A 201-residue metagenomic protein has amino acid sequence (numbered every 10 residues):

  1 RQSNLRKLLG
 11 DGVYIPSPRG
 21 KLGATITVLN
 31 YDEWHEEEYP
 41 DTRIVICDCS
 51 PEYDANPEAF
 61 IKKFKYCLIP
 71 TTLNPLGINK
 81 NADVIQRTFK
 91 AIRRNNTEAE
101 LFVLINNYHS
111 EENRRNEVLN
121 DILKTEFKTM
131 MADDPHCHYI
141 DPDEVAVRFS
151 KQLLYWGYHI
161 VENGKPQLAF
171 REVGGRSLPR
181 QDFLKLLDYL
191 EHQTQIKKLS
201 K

Functional and structural regions predicted by a protein language model:
R1-V28, I44: Walker A/P-loop NTP-binding active-site region of P-loop NTPases, recognizing the glycine-rich GxxxxGKT/S
Q2-N4, L76, S110, L153: Flexible, glycine-rich phosphate/dinucleotide-binding loops and adjacent beta-alpha linkers at cofactor/substrate
I26-Y31, D48-E52: Short gly/ser/thr-rich secondary-structure transition/capping motifs
N30-E38: Short acidic low-complexity segments
E37-P57: Switch II (G3) loop of P-loop NTPases
S50-Y139: Conserved catalytic-core segment of NTP-binding enzymes
H109-F170, F183: Beta-strand-loop-alpha "switch" segments that mediate conformational coupling across diverse proteins
N163-K201: NTP-binding/hydrolysis catalytic cores, primarily Walker-type P-loop NTPases
